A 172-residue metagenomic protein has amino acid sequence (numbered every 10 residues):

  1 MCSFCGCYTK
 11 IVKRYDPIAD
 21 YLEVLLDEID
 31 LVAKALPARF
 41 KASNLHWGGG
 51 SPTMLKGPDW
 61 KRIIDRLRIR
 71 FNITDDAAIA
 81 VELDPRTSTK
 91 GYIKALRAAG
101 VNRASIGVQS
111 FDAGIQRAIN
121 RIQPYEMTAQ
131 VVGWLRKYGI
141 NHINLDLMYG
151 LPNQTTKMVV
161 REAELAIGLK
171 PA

Functional and structural regions predicted by a protein language model:
M1-T9: Local cysteine-cluster metal-coordination motifs and their immediate loop/turn environment, predominantly Fe-S cluster
T9-A172: Conserved non-cysteine loop/helix-boundary elements of the Radical SAM core domain that shape
